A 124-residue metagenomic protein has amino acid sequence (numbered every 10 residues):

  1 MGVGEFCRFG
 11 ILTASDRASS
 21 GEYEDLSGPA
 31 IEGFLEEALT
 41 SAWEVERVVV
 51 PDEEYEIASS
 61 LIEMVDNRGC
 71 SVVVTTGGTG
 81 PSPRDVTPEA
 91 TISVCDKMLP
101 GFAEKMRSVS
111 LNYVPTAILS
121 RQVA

Functional and structural regions predicted by a protein language model:
M1-A124: Non-catalytic beta/alpha edge segments that cap or flank active sites
